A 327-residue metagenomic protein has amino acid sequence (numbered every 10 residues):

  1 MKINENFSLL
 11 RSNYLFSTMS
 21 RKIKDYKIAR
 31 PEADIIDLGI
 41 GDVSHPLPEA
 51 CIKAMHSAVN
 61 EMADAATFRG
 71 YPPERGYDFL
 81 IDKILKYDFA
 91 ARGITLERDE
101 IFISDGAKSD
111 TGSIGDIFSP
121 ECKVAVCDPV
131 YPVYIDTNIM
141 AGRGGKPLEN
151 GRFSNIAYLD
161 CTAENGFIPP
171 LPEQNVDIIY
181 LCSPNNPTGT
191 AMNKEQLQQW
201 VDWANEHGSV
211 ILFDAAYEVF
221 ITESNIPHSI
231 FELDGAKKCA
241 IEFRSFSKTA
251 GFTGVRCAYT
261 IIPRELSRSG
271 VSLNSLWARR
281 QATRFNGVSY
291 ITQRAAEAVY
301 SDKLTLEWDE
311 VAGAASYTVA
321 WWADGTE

Functional and structural regions predicted by a protein language model:
K2-D105, V299: N-terminal small-domain helix-loop-helix segment of the aminotransferase-like
R30, E206-H207: Helix C-cap/helix->beta junction micro-motif
A66-E206, E218-L233, K237, I241: Conserved core of the PLP fold type I
I139, E149, E232-K303: Conserved core segment of the aminotransferase class I/II
S183, I211-L212: Residue-level marker for buried hydrophobic side chains located in beta-strands that build the well-ordered beta-sheet
A215: Walker B catalytic acidic pair
D302-G313: Conserved aromatic anchor
G313-T326: Extracellular low-complexity, O-glycosylation-prone stalks/linkers
